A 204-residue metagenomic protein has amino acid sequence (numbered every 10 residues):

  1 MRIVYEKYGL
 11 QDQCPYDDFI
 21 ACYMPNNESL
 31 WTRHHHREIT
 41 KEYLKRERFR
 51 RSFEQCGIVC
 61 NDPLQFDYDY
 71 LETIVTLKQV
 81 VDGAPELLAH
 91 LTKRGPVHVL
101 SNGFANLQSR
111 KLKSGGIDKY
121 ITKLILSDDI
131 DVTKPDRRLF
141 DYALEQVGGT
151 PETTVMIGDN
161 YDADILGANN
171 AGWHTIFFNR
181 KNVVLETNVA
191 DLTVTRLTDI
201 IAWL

Functional and structural regions predicted by a protein language model:
M1-V81: N-terminal helical cap/lid subdomain that shapes the substrate entry/recognition surface in HAD-like hydrolases
R2, R33, R37, R46-R51 (+7 more regions): Arginine residue identity/basic-tract feature
L10, I58, K93, G149-T150: Short, well-ordered coil loops that connect the C-terminus of an alpha-helix to the N-terminus of a beta-strand
N26-L30, L64-Y68, E86-L88, K119-I121 (+1 more regions): A short alpha-helix capping/helix-coil boundary motif
G83-R94: Catalytic-core regions built around general acid/base machinery
A89, L100-L204: Asp-based, Mg2+/Mn2+-dependent phosphohydrolase catalytic module
